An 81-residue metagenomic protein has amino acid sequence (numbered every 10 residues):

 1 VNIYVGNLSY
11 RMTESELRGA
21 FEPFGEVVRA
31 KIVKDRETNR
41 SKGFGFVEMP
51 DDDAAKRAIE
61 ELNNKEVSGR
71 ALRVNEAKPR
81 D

Functional and structural regions predicted by a protein language model:
V1-D81: Intrinsically disordered, low-complexity RNA-binding regions enriched in Gly/Arg/Ser/Tyr
